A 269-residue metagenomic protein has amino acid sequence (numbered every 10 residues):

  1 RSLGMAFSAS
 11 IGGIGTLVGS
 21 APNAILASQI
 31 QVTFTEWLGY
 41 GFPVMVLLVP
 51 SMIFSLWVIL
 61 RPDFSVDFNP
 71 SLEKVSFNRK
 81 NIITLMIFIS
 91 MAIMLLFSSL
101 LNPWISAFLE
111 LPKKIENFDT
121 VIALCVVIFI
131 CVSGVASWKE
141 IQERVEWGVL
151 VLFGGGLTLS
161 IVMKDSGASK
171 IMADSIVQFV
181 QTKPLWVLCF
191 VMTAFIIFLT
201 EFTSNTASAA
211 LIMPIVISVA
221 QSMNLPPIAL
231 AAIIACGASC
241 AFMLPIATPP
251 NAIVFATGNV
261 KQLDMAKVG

Functional and structural regions predicted by a protein language model:
L3-M5, I14-V18, I25-L26, V32-M86 (+2 more regions): Juxtamembrane and boundary regions of transmembrane helices in multi-pass small-molecule transporters and channels
M5-T16, S76-K80, L85, V149-V162 (+2 more regions): Small-residue-rich segments of transmembrane alpha-helices in multi-pass membrane proteins, especially helix faces
G12-A21, I161-S169, F198-L211, C240-P249: Short helix-coil transition sites and intra-membrane helix breaks within transmembrane domains of multi-pass
E36-D174: Hydrophobic transmembrane alpha-helices of multi-pass small-molecule transporters
G41-V49, I115-V127, S175-L188, I228-P245: Structural signature of hydrophobic alpha-helical transmembrane segments
Q181-V219, M223, P227-I228, I234-A235: Hydrophobic alpha-helical transmembrane segments of multi-pass integral membrane proteins, predominantly secondary
